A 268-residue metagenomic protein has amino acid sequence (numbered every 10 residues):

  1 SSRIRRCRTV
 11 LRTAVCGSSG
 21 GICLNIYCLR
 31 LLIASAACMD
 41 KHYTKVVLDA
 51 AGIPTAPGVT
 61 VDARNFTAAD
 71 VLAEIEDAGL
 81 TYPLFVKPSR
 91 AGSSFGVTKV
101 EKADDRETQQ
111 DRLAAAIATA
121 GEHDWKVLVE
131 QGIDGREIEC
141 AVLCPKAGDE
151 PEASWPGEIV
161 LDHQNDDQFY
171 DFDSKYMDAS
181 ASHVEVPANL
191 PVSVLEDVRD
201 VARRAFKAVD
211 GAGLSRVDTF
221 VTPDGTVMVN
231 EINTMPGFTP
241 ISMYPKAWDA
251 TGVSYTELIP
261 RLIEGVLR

Functional and structural regions predicted by a protein language model:
S1-D62: Conserved N-proximal alpha/beta basic substrate-recognition cap immediately N-terminal to, or forming the N-lobe
C16-I26, K102-Q110, A250-T251: A glycine- and small-aliphatic-rich helix-loop capping segment at beta-alpha/alpha-beta transitions that lines
I22, D49-G52, N189-R268: ATP-dependent carboxylate activation and anion-phosphoryl transfer catalytic cores that bind Mg-ATP to form
S35-L128, D134-G135, A147: Active-site nucleotide/adenylate-binding loops and adjacent lid/helix of ATP-dependent enzymes
V61, V97-A103, V142-P145, T222 (+2 more regions): Short beta-strand-to-turn element immediately C-terminal to the catalytic PLP-Schiff-base lysine in fold type I
A63, L161, M235-G237: A short acidic/small-residue loop/turn micro-motif
V86, V129-E130, V217, N230: Active-site flanking residues adjacent to catalytic metal/cofactor-binding acidic residues
D105-D200, V221, T226-M228: Phosphate-binding site of ATP-dependent enzymes
